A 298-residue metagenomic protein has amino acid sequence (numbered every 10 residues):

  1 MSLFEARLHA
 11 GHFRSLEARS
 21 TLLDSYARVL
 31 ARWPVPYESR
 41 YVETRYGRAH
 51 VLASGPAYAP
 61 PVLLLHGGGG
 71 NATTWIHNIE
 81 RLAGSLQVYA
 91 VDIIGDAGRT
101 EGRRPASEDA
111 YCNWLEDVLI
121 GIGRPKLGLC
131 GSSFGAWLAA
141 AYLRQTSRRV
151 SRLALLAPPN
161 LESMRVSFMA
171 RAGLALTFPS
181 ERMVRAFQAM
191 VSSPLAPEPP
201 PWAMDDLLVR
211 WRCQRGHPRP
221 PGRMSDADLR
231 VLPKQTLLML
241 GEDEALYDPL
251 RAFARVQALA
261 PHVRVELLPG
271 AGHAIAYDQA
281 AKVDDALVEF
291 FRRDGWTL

Functional and structural regions predicted by a protein language model:
M1-P60, L86, P125, R292-L298: Alpha/beta-hydrolase fold catalytic core
H50-G98: Conserved HGGG/HGGXW glycine-rich cap/lid loop of the alpha/beta-hydrolase fold
G68, L127, G131-A136: Conserved alpha/beta-hydrolase "nucleophile elbow" surrounding the catalytic nucleophile
A90-C130, D285: Active-site loop/oxyanion-hole signature of alpha/beta-hydrolase fold enzymes
W137-R144, S151-P179: Flexible "cap/lid" loop of the alpha/beta hydrolase fold
M164-M169, T177-T236: Conserved alpha/beta-hydrolase catalytic His-Asp/Glu region
L237-A271, Y277: Conserved loop-alpha-helix segment in the C-terminal half of the alpha/beta-hydrolase fold that carries the catalytic
V263-L298: Catalytic active-site module of serine/aspartate enzymes centered on a nucleophile-bearing elbow/loop
